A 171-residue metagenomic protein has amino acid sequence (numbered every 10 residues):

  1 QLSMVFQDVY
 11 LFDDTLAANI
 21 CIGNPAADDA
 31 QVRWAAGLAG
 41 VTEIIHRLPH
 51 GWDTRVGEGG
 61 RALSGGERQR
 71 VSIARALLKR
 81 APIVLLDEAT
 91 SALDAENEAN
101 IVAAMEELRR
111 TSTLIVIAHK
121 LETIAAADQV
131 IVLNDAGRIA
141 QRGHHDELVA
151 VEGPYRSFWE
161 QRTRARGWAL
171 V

Functional and structural regions predicted by a protein language model:
Q1-D8, L16-C21, R33-V41, G51-V151: ABC-family ATPase nucleotide-binding domain "signature/switch" substructure
D13: The conserved phosphate-sensing helix
P25: Cationic, histidine-enriched alpha-helical/coil surfaces that engage anionic ligands
I45: Nucleotide-activated donor-binding/catalytic signature segment of Leloir-type glycosyltransferases, i.e., the conserved
A150-V171: C-terminal boundary and immediately downstream tail of ABC-type ATPase nucleotide-binding domains
